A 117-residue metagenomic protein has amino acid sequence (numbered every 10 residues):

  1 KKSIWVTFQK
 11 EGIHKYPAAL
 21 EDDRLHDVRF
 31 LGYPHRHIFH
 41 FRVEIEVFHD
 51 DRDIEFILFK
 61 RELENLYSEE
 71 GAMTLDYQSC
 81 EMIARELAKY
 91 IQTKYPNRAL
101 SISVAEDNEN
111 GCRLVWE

Functional and structural regions predicted by a protein language model:
K1-E117: Charge-rich, low-complexity N-terminal segments
